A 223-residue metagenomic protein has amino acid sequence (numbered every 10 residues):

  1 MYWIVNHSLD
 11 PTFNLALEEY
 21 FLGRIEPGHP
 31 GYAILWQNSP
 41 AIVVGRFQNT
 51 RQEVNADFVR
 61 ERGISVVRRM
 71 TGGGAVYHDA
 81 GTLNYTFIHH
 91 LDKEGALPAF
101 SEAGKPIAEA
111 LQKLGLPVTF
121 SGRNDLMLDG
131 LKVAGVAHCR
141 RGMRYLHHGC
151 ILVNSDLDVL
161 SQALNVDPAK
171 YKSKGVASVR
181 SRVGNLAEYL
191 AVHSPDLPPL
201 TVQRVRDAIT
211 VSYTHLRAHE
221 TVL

Functional and structural regions predicted by a protein language model:
M1-R51, H138, V183, A187-A191 (+2 more regions): Active-site loop/lid in soluble adenylation, ligation, and acyl-transfer enzymes
G23, A33, N55-A56, A75 (+1 more regions): A generic local secondary-structure boundary/capping motif
A33-W36, V76, V118-F120: Short beta-strand
V54-T71: Active-site cofactor/substrate anionic-group-binding motifs, chiefly glycine- and Lys/Arg-rich phosphate-binding loops
R69-A75, T82-T86: Long, hydrophobic/aromatic-enriched structural stretches that serve as scaffold segments
A80, N84-V205, I209-S212: Catalytic beta-strand/loop module used to bind and position nucleotide/cofactor moieties in cofactor-attachment
H215-A218, V222-L223: Single conserved hydrophobic/aromatic residue that forms the stacking wall/gate of nucleotide- or nucleobase-binding
